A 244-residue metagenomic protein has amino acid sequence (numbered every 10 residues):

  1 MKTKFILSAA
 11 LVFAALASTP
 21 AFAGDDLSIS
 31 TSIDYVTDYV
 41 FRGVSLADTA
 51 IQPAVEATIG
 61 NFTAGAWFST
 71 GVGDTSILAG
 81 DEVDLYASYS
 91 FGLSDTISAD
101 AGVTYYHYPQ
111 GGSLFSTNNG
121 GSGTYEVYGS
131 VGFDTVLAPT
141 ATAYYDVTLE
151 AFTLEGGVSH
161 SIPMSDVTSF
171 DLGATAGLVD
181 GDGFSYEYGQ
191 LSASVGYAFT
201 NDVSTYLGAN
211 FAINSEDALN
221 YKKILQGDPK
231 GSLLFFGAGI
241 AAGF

Functional and structural regions predicted by a protein language model:
K2-S8, T19-F244: Outer-membrane beta-barrel proteins
A10-A15: Hydrophobic helical h-region of N-terminal Sec-dependent signal peptides in bacterial secretory/periplasmic proteins
